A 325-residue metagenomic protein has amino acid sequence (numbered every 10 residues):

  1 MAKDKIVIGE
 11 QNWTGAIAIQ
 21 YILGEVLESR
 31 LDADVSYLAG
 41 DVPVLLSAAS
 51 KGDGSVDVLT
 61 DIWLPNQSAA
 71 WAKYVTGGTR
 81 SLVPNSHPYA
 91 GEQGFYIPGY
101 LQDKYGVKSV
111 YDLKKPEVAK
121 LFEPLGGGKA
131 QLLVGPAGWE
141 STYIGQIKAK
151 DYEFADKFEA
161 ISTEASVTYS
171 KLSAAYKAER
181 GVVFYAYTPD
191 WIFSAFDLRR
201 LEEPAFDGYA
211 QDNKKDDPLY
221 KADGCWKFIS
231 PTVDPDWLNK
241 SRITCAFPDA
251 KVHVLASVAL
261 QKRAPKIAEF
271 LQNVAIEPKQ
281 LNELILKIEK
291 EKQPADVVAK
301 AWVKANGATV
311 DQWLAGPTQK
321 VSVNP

Functional and structural regions predicted by a protein language model:
M1-G15, A33-L38, K129-L133, L271: Short, well-ordered beta-strand elements
W13-T14, D34-A48, A160-K171: Short helix-initiation/N-cap motifs at beta->coil->alpha
T14-A33, Q146-K150: Short, polar/charged alpha-helical segment
G15, T142-D156, V167-E179, V183-Y185 (+2 more regions): An extracytoplasmic/periplasmic, membrane-proximal ligand-sensing/linker region
Q20, G40-T79, W191-D197: Pocket-flanking alpha-helical
P65, G77, K150-E153, I161-Q280: Flexible, solvent-exposed loop/hinge segments that line or gate ligand/substrate-binding clefts
T79-L133: A conserved helix-loop-strand patch within extracytoplasmic ligand-binding domains of the periplasmic binding
Q93-D103, A250-R263, K287: A bilobed periplasmic-binding-protein/Venus flytrap-type ligand-binding module shared by bacterial periplasmic
